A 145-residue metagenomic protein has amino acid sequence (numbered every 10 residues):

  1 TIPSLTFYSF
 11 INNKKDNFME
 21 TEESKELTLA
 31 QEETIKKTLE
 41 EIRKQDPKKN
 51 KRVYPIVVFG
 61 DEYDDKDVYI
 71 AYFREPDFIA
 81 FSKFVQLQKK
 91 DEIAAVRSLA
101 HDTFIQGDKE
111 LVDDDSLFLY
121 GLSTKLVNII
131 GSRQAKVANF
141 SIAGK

Functional and structural regions predicted by a protein language model:
T1-E75, G144-K145: Short, charged/polar N-terminal "headpieces" of proteins
E62-K145: Short, surface-exposed, charged amphipathic helix/loop patches that serve as local interaction elements
